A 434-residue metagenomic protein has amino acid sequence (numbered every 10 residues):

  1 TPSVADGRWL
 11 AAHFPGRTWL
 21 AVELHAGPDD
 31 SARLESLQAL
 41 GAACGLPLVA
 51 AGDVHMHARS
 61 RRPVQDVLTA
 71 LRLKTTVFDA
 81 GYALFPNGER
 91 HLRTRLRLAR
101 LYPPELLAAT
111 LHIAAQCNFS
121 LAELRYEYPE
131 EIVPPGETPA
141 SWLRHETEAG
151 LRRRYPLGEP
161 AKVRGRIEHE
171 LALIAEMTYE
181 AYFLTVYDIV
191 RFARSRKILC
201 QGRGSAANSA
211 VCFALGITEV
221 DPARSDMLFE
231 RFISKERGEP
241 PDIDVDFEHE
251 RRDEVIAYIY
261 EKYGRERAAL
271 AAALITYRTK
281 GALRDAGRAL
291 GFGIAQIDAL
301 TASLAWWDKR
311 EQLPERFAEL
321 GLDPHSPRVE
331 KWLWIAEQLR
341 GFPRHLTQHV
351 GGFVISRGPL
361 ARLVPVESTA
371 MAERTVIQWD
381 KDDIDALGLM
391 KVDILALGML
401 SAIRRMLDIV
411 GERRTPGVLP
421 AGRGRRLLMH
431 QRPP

Functional and structural regions predicted by a protein language model:
T1-P434: Alpha-helical scaffold/interaction cores of sigma-54-like transcription cofactors and many family A DNA polymerases
